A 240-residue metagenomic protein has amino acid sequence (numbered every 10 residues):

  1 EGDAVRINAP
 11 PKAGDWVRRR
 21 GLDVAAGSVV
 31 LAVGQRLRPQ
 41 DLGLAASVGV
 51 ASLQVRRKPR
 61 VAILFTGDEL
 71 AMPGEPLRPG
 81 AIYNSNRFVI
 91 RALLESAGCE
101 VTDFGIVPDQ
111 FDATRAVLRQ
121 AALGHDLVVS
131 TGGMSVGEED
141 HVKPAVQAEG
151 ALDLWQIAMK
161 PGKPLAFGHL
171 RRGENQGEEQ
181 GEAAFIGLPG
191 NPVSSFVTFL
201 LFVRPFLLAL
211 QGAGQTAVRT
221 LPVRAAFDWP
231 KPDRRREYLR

Functional and structural regions predicted by a protein language model:
E1-D103, P108: Short, glycine/charged-enriched hinge/interface segments at domain edges or termini
L22, S47-V48, P76-A81, R119-Q120 (+2 more regions): Short, solvent-exposed amphipathic alpha-helical segments in soluble enzyme and RNA/protein-processing domains
V24, Q147-R240: Flexible glycine/proline-rich
P39, V136-E138, S194: Short glycine-rich, flexible loops that bind phosphorylated cofactors or substrates
L42-G43, P73-L77, T114-A116, D140-K143 (+2 more regions): Short acidic, glycine/serine/threonine-rich loops at helix termini
A81-N86, V107-A113, Q156-P164: A general structural motif
R91-A148: N-terminal small/polar loop signature for handling phosphorylated ligands or for N-terminal nucleophile
